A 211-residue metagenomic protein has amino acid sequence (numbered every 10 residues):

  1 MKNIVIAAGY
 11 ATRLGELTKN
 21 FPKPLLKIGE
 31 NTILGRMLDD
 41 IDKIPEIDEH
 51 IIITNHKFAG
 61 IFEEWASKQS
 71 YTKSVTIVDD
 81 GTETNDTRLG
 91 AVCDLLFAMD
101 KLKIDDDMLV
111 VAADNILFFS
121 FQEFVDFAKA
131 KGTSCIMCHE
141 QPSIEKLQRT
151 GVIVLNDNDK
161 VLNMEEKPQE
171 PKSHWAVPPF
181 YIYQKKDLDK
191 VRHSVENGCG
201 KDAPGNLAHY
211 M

Functional and structural regions predicted by a protein language model:
K2-V5, R13, K27, N31-V110 (+1 more regions): Conserved N-terminal catalytic core of the sugar/cofactor nucleotidyltransferase
K19-K23: Short alpha-helical oligomerization interface
K27, V154, I182-Q184: Short, well-ordered beta-strand micro-motif
T87-L96, R149-V154, P179: Short, surface-exposed amphipathic charged segments that create phosphate/polyanion-binding patches used for binding
A113-I116: The conserved acidic donor/metal-binding loop of glycosyltransferases
F119-L147: Conserved donor-nucleotide/metal-binding helix-loop-beta segment in metal-dependent transferases, i.e., the alpha-helix
V125-K129, K160-M211: Catalytic-core segments of class I nucleotidyltransferases/pyrophosphorylases that form NMP-activated intermediates
V154-K160: Short acidic-glycine loop/turn motifs at beta-strand connectors
